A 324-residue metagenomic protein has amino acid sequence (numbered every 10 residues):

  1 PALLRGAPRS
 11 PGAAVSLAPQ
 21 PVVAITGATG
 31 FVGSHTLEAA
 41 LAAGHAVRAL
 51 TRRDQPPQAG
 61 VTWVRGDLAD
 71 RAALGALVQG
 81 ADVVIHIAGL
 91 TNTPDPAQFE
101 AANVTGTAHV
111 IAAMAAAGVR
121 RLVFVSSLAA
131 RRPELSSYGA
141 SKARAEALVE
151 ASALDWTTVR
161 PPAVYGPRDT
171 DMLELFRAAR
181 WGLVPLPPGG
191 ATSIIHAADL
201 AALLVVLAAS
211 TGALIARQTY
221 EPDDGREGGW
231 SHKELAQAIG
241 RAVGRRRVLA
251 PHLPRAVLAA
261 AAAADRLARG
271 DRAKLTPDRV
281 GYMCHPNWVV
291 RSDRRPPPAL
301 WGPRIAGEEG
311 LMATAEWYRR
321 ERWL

Functional and structural regions predicted by a protein language model:
V23-A43: N-terminal Rossmann NAD(P)H-binding glycine-rich loop of SDR-like oxidoreductase domains
T26, L50, V84-A88, L122-L128 (+1 more regions): SDR active-site strand-loop-helix element
Q55, R65-T105, A113, L128-R132: NAD(P)H-binding glycine-rich loop region in Rossmannoid oxidoreductase-like domains and their noncatalytic homologs
E100-V104, L135-E146, D169, S193-I195 (+2 more regions): Short-chain dehydrogenase/reductase
A101-A143, T157: Conserved Rossmann-fold NAD(P)-dependent oxidoreductase catalytic core, especially the SDR/UDP-sugar
H109, T170-E174, P188-S210, A216-E221 (+1 more regions): Substrate-positioning beta->alpha
A147-P167: Conserved beta-loop-beta element that borders a ligand/cofactor-binding pocket
S210-K274, R304-L324: Mid/C-terminal beta-alpha module of Rossmann-like enzyme folds, strongest in SDR-family dehydrogenases/epimerases
